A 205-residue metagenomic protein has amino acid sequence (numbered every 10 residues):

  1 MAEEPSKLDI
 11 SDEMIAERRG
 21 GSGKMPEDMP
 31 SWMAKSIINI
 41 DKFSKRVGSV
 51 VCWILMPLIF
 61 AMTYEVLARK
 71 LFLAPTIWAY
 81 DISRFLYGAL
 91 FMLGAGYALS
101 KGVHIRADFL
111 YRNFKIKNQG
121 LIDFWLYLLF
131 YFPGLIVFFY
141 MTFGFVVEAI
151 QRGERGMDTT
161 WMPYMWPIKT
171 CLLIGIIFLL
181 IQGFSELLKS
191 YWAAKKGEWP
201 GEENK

Functional and structural regions predicted by a protein language model:
A2-K205: Alpha-helical transmembrane segments and membrane-interface helix-loop junctions in multi-pass membrane proteins
